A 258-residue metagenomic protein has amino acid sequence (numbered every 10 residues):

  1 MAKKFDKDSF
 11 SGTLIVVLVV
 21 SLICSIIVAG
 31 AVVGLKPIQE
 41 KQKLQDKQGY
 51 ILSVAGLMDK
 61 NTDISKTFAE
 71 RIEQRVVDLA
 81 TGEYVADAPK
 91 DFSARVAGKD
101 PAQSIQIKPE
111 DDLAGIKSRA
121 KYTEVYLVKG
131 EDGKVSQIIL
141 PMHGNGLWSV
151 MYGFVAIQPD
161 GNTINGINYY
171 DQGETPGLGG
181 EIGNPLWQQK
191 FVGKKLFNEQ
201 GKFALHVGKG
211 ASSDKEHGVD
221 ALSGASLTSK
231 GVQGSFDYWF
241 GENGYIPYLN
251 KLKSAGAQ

Functional and structural regions predicted by a protein language model:
K3-Q258: Flexible, solvent-exposed loop/hinge segments and secondary-structure transition points
